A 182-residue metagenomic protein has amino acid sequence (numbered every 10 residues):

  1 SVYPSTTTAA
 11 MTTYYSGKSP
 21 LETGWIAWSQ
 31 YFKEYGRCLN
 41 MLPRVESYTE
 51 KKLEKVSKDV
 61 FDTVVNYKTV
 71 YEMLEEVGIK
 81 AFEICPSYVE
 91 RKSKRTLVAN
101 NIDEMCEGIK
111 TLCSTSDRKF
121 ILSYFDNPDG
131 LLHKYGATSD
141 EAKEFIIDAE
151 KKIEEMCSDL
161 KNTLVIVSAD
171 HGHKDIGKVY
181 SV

Functional and structural regions predicted by a protein language model:
S1-V182: Feature captures the catalytic ectodomains and active-site-proximal regions of enzymes that hydrolyze or transfer
